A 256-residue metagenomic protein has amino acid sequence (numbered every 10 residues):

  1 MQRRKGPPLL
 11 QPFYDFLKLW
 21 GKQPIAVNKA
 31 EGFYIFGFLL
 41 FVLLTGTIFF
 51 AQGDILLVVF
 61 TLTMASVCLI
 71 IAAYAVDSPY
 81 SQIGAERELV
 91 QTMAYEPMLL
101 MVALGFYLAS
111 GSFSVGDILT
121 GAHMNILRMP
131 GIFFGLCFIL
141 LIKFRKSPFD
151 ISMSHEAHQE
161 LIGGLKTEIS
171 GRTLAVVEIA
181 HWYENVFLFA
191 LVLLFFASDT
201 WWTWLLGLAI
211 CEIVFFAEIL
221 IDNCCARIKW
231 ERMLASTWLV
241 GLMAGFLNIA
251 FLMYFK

Functional and structural regions predicted by a protein language model:
M1-K256: Alpha-helical transmembrane segments of multi-pass membrane proteins predominantly involved in bioenergetics
